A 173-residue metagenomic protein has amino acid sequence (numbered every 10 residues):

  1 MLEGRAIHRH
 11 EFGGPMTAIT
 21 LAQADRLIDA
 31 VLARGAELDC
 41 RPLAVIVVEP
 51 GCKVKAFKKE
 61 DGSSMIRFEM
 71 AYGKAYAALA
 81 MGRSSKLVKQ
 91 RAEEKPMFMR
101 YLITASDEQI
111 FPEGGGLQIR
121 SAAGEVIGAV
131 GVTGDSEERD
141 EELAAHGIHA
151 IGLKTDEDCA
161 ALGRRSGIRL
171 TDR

Functional and structural regions predicted by a protein language model:
L2-P15: Short, Lys/Arg-enriched N-terminal segments with co-localized hydrophobic residues within the first ~10-30 amino acids
F12, M16-L27, A33, T133-R173: Juxtadomain coupling helices with adjacent low-complexity linkers
T20-R41, R91, P96-P112: Short, basic/aromatic recognition patches
V31, C52, G124: Terminal peptide-recognition signature
A44-G51: Short hydrophobic alpha-helical segments used for membrane anchoring or interfacial signaling
V54-K59, F68: Amphipathic coiled-coil signal-relay and dimerization helices
M65, E69-I103: Regulatory sensory and allosteric helical modules in signal-transduction proteins and certain transcription factors
T104-H149, L153: Extended hydrophobic
